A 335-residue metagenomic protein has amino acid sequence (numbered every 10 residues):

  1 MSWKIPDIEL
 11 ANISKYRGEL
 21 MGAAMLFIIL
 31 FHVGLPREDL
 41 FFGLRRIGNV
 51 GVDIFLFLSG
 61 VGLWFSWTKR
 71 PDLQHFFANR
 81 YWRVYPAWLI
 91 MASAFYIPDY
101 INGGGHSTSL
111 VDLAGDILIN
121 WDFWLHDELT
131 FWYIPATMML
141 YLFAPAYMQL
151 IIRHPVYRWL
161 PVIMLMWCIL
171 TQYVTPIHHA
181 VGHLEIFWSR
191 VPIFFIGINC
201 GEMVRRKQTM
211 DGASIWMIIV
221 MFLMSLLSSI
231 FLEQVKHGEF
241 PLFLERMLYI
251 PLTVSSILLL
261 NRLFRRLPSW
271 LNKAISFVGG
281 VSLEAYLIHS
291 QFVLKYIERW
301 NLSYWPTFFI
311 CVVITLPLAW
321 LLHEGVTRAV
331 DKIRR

Functional and structural regions predicted by a protein language model:
M1-I169, T209-V220, S269-N272, F277-E284 (+1 more regions): Membrane-cytosol interface segments of multi-pass membrane proteins, especially ER/Golgi lipid-handling enzymes
L35-R37, D99, Q172, E202 (+1 more regions): Active-site environment of divalent metal-dependent phosphoester hydrolases
L142-A146, F195-M203, L259, L321-E324: Amphipathic alpha-helical segments that form well-ordered structural scaffolds and often line/cohere around active
Y157-M203: Loop-centered beta-sheet repeat module
G182-F195, E202-E284, S290-C311: Alpha-helical transmembrane segments and terminal signal-anchor/GPI-anchor hydrophobic tails, characterized by long
